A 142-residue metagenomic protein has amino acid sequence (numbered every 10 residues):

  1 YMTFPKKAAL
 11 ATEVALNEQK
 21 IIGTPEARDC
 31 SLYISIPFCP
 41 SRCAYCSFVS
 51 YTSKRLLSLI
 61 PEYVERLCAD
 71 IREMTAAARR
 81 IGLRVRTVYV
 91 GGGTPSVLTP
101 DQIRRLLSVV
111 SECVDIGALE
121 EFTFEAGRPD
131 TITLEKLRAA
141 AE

Functional and structural regions predicted by a protein language model:
Y1-L10, I34-R42, I103-L107: Short, charge-rich amphipathic segments
Y1-L32, I81: N-terminal [4Fe-4S]-dependent radical SAM core
T3-K7, L59-I60, P95-L98: N-terminal start-of-chain detector that recognizes signal peptides and the immediate post-cleavage beginning
N17, P37-S41, R80: Membrane-targeting and insertion segments and their boundary/processing signals
I22-P25, S53, L119: Generic signal for short, ordered secondary-structure residues within or immediately flanking folded domains
D29-E62: Canonical Radical SAM [4Fe-4S] cluster-binding loop centered on the CxxxCxxC motif and its immediate flanking residues
E65: Catalytic or ion-translocation cores adjacent to nucleophile or general acid/base/metal-coordination motifs in diverse
C68-E142: Conserved SAM/AdoMet-binding glycine-rich loop
